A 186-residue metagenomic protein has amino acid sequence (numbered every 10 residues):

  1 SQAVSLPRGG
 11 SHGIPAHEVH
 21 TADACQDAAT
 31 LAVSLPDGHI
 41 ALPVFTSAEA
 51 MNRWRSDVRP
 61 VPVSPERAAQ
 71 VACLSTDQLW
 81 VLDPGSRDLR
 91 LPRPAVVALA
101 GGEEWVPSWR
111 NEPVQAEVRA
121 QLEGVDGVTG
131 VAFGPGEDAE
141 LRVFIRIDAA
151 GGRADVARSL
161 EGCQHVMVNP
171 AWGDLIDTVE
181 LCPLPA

Functional and structural regions predicted by a protein language model:
S1-A186: An interfacial alpha-helical scaffold signature
